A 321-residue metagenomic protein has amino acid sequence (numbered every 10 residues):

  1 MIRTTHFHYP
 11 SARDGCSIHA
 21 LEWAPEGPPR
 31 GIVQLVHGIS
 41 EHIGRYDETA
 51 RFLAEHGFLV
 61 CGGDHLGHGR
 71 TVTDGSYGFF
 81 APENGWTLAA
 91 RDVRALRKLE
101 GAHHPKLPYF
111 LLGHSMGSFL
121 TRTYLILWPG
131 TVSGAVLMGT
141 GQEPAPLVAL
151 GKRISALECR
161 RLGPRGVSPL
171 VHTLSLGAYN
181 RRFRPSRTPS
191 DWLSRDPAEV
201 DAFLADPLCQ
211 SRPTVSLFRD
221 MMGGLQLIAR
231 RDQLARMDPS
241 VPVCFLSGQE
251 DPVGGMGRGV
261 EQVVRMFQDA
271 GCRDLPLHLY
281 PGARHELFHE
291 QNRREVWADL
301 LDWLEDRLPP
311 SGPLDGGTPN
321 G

Functional and structural regions predicted by a protein language model:
M1-G27: N-terminal cap/lid segment of alpha/beta-hydrolase-fold proteins
V33, H37-E41, S115-M116, Q249-E250: Active-site glycine-rich loops that stabilize anionic/oxyanionic intermediates across multiple enzyme folds
A50-S76: Conserved alpha/beta-hydrolase
A81-A102: Alpha/beta-hydrolase active-site loop
H104-S115: Alpha/beta-hydrolase fold nucleophile elbow
T121-L208: Alpha/beta-hydrolase-fold enzymes
F245-S247: Short beta-strand/loop motif that positions the catalytic acidic residue of the alpha/beta-hydrolase fold
A270, D274-G321: Catalytic active-site module of serine/aspartate enzymes centered on a nucleophile-bearing elbow/loop
